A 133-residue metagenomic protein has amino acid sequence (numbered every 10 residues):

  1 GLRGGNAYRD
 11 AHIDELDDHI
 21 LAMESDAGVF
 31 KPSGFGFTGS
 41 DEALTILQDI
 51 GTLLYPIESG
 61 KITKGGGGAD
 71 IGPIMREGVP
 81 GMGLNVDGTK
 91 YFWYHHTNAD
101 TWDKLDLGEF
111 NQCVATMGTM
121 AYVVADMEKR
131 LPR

Functional and structural regions predicted by a protein language model:
G1-W93: Metal-dependent peptidase/peptidase-like ectodomains
Y91-R133: His/Asp/Glu-rich mid-to-C-terminal helical/loop segments that flank catalytic regions of hydrolases
